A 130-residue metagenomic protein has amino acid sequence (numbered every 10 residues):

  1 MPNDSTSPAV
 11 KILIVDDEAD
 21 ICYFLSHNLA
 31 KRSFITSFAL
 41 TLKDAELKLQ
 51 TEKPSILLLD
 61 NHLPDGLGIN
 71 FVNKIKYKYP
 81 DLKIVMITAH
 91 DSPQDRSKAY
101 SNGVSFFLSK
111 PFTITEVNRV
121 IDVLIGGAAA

Functional and structural regions predicted by a protein language model:
M1-K11, T115-A130: Non-catalytic signal-transmission and effector/linker regions of two-component phosphorelay proteins
A19-S37: Two-component/phosphorelay signaling modules centered on CheY-like receiver
C22, P64, S92: The feature encodes the CheY-like receiver
F38-I56: Acidic, metal-coordinating helix/loop segments flanking the phosphotransfer/catalytic sites of two-component signaling
T41, L67-N70: Acidic catalytic/metal-coordinating carboxylates
L47, I69-P80: Short amphipathic alpha-helix used as the core "switch/output" element in two-component signaling
N70, D91-F106: Alpha4 helix (beta4-alpha4-beta5 surface) of REC/receiver domains from two-component response regulators
